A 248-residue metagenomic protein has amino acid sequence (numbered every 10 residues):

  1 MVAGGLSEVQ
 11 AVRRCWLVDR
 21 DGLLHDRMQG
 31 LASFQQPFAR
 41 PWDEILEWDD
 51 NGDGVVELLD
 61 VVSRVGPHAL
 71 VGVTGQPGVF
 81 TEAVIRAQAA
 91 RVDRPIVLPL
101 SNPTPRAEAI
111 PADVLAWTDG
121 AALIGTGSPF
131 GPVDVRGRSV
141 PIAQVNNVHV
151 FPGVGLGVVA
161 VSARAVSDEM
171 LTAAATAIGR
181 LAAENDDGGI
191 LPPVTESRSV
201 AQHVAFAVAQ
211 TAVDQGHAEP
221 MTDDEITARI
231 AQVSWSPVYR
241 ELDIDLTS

Functional and structural regions predicted by a protein language model:
M1-A69, E219: Glycine-rich phosphate/diphosphate-binding loop of Rossmann-like nucleotide-binding domains
M1-L6, D26-L31, E82-I85, E108-D113 (+1 more regions): Short acidic, glycine/serine/threonine-rich loops at helix termini
L6, V12, D49, D53 (+7 more regions): Alpha-helix capping and helix-loop boundary segments enriched in small/acidic/polar residues
R14-D21, I190-E196, D223-V233: A glycine-rich phosphate-binding loop feature that marks nucleotide/adenosyl-phosphate handling sites
L23-A39, V92-V97, P103, A121-G127 (+1 more regions): Anionic-ligand anchoring segments at beta-strand to alpha-helix junctions in alpha/beta enzyme folds, i.e., glycine
D53-G120, S162: Long hydrophobic segments that form regular secondary structure
P99-T222, D245-L246: Adenosine-phosphate binding glycine-rich loop
A209, D224-S248: Short, amphipathic C-terminal "tail helix"
